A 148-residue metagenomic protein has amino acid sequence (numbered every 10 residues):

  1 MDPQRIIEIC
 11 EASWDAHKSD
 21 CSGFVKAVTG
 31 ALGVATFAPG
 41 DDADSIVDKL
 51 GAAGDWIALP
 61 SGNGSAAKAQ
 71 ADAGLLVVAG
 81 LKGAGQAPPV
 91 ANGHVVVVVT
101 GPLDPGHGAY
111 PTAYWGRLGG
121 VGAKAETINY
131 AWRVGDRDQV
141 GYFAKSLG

Functional and structural regions predicted by a protein language model:
M1-D44: N-terminal capping segments
I6-I9, I46, I57, I128: Weak global preference for isoleucine
I7, H17, K49, A123-A125 (+1 more regions): Short linear sequence motifs
P39-L118: ...with weaker cross-activation on analogous glycine-rich loops/strands in unrelated enzymes
P102-G148: Active-site or metal-binding loop neighborhoods of secreted/extracellular toxin and effector enzymes
